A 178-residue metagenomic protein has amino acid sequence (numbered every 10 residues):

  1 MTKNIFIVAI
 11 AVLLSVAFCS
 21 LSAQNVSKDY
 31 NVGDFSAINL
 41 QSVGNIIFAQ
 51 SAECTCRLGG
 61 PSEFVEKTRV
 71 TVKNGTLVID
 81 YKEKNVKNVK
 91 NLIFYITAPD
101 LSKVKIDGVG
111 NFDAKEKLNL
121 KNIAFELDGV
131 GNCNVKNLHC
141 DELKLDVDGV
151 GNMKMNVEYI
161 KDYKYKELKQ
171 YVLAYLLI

Functional and structural regions predicted by a protein language model:
T2-V65, D80-Y95, D113: Short acidic/polar N-terminal linker immediately downstream of export determinants
S27-D29, F35-F48, V86, I93-I96 (+1 more regions): Extended, compositionally simple hydrophobic/Ser/Thr-rich segments that build repetitive fibrous architectures
K73-N74: Short acidic-glycine loop/turn motifs at beta-strand connectors
